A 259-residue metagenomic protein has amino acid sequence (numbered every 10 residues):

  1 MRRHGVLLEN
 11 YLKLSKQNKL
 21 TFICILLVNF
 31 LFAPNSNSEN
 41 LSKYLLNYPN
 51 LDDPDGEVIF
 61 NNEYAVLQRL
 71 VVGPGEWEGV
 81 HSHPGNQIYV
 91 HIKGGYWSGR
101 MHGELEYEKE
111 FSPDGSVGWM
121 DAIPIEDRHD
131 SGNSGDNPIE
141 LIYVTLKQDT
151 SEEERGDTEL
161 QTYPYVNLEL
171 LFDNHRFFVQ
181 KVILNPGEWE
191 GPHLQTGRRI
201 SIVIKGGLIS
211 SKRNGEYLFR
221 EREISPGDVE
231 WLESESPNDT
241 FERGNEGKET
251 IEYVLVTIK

Functional and structural regions predicted by a protein language model:
G5-F22: Bacterial N-terminal signal peptides that target proteins for export
F22-L31: Bacterial N-terminal signal peptides
D53-V80, G85-I92, T162-P192, G197-S201: A short glycine-rich, His/Asp/Glu-containing loop-to-beta-strand
P84-G103, T196-G215: Glycine- and acidic-residue-biased ligand/ion/polar-headgroup-sensing regions
G94, P124-K147, S234-K259: Ligand-binding loop in jelly-roll beta-barrel domains
L105-A122, Y217-S234: Short acidic-glycine-tyrosine-enriched beta hairpin
G132-D136, E140-Q180: Surface-exposed beta-loop interaction hotspot
